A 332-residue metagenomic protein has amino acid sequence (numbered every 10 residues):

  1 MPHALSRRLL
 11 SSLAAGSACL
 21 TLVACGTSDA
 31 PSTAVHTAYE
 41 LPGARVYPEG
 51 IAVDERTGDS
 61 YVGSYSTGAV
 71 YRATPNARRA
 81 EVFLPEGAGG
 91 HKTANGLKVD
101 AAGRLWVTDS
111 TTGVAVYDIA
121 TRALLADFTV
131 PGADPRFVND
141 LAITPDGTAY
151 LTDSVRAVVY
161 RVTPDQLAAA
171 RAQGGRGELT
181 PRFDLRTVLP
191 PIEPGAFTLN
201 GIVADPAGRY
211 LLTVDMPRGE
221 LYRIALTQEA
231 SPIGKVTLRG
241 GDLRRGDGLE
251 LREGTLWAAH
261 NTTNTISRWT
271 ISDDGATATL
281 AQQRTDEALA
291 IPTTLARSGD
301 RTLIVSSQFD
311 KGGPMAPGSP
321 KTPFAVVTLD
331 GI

Functional and structural regions predicted by a protein language model:
T21-A24: C-terminal motif of bacterial Sec signal peptides marking the signal peptidase cleavage site
G26-S28: Bacterial signal peptide processing site
A38-A69, F324: Beta-strand-rich domains and repeat architectures in extracellular enzymes and scaffolds, especially beta-propellers
G43-T57, G87-L105, P131-A149, T187-Y210 (+2 more regions): Beta-rich, blade/repeat-based domains predominating in secreted/periplasmic proteins but also intracellular
Y61-G63, V107-T108, L151, T213 (+2 more regions): Residue position within the beta-strands of beta-propeller blades
Y65, S110, S154-R156, P164 (+4 more regions): Short loop/turn segments immediately following the C-termini of beta-strands
T74-R78, D118-A123, T163-L167, A225-A230 (+2 more regions): Short loop/turn segments that connect beta-strands within beta-propeller blades
T112-T148, T152-V158, L185-R186: Asp-box/WD-like beta-propeller blade repeats and closely related beta-sheet repeat scaffolds
